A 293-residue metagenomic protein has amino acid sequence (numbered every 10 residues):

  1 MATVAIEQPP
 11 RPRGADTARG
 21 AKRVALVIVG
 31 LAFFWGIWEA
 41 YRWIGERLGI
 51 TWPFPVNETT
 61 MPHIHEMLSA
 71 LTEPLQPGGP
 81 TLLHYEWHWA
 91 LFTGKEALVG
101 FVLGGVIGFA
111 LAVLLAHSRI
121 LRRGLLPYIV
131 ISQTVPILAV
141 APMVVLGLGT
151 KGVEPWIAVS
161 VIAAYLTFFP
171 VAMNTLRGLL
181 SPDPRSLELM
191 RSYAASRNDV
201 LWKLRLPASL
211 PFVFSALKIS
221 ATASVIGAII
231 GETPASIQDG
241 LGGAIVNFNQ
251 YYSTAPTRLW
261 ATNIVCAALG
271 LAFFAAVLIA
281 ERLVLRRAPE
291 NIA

Functional and structural regions predicted by a protein language model:
P9-E46: N-terminal signal-anchor/first transmembrane alpha helix
P12-G14, G45-V102: Periplasmic/extracellular loop-to-transmembrane helix junction in inner-membrane transport proteins
T59-T72, A235-Q250: Short hydrophobic, aromatic-rich alpha-helical segments embedded in or entering the lipid bilayer of multi-pass
V99-I129: Transmembrane-helix boundary motif in ABC transporter permease subunits
L126-P170, R177-G178: Generic hydrophobic transmembrane alpha-helix motif, especially the helices
V161-A164, R197-G231: Transmembrane alpha-helices
N174-V213: Short cytoplasmic-facing helical segments at TM-TM junctions of multi-pass membrane proteins
W260-A293: C-terminal transmembrane helix and the adjacent membrane-cytosol boundary/short C-terminal tail of inner/organellar
